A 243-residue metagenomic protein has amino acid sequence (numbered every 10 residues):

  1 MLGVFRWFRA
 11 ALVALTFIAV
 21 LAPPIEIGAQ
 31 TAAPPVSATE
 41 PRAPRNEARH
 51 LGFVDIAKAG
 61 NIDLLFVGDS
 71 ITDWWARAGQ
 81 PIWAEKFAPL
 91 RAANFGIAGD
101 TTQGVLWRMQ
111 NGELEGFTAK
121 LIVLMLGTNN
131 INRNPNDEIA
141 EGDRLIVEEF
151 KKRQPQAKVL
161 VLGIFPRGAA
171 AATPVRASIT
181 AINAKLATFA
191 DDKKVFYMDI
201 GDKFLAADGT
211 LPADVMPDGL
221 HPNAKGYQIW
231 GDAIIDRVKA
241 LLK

Functional and structural regions predicted by a protein language model:
M1-V67, I71-E85, K239-K243: N-terminal secretory targeting modules
F17, P166-K243: Catalytic His-Asp segment of secreted/periplasmic serine-dependent ester chemistry enzymes
P34-P41, A76, N94-T102, N132 (+1 more regions): Acidic/histidine-rich helix-loop elements that form or flank divalent-metal/phosphate-binding sites at the catalytic
G60, F87, Q154, A190-K193 (+1 more regions): A structural signal for short coil/turn segments at secondary-structure junctions
I62, F66, D100, G104 (+8 more regions): Extracytoplasmic/secreted proteins, especially bacterial periplasmic and envelope-associated proteins
D63-G68, R91-G96, K120-L126, N130 (+3 more regions): Structural recognition of the beta-strand scaffold that forms the well-ordered cores of secreted hydrolase catalytic
S70, W74, R108-G112, I146-Q156 (+6 more regions): Structured segments of extracytoplasmic/periplasmic soluble domains in secreted or envelope-associated proteins
D73-A88, T102-R144, E149, R153-Q156 (+2 more regions): Oxyanion-hole/transition-state-stabilizing segment in secreted/luminal serine hydrolases and related acyltransferases
